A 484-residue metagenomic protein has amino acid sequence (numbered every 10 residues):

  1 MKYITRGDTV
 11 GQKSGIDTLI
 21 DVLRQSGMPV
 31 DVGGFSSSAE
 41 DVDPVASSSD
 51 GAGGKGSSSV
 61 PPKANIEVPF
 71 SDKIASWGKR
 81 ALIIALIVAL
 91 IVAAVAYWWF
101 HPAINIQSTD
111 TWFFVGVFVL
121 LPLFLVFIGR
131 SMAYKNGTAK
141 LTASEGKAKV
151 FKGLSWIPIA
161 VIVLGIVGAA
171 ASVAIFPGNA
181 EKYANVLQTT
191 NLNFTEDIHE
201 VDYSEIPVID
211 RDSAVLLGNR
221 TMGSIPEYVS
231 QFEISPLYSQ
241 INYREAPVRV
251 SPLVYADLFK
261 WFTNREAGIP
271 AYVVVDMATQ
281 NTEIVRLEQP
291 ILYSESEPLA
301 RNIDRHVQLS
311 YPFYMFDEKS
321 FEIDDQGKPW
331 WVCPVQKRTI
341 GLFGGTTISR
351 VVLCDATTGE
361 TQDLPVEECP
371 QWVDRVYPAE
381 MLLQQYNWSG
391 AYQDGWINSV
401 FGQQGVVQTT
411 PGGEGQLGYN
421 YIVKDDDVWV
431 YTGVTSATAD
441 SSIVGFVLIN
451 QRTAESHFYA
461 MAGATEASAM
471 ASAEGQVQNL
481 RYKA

Functional and structural regions predicted by a protein language model:
Y3-G7, G11-S36, D41-A484: Soluble extracytoplasmic regions of secretory-pathway and membrane proteins
